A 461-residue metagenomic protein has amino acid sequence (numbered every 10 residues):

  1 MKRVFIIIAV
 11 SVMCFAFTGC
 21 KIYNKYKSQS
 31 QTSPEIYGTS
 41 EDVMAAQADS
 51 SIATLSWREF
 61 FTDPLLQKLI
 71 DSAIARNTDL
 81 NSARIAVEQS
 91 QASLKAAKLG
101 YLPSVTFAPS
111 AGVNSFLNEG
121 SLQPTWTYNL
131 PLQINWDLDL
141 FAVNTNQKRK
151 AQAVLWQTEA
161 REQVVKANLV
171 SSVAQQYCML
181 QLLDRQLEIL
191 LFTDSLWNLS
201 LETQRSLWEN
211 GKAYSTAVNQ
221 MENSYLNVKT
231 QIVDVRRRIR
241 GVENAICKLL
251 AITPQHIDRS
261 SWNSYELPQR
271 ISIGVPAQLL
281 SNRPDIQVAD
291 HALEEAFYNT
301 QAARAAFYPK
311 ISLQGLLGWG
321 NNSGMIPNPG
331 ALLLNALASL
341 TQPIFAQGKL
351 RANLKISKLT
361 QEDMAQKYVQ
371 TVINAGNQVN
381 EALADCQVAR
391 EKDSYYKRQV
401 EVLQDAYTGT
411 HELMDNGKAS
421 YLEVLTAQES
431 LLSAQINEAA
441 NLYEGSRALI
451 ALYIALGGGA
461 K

Functional and structural regions predicted by a protein language model:
R3-I8, C14-A75, R236-S281, I454-K461: Terminal intrinsically disordered/low-complexity segments used for targeting and assembly
K21, N144, A153, A160-V275 (+3 more regions): Periplasmic alpha-helical coiled-coil/stalk elements that build and connect Gram-negative outer-membrane
L66-K68, S82, T127-P131, Q175 (+2 more regions): Transmembrane beta-barrel architecture of outer-membrane proteins
I70, N129-Q133, Y177, P276 (+2 more regions): Membrane-embedded beta-strand positions in outer-membrane beta-barrel channels/transporters
R76, N81-S93: Membrane-embedded segments
N81, Y101-T125, N135-V164, N168 (+5 more regions): Small/polar (Gly/Ser/Thr/Ala-rich) solvent-exposed segments that form structured loops/beta-strands/short helices used
N198, N227-Q255, A303, R398-L456: Short segments within alpha-helical structural elements
